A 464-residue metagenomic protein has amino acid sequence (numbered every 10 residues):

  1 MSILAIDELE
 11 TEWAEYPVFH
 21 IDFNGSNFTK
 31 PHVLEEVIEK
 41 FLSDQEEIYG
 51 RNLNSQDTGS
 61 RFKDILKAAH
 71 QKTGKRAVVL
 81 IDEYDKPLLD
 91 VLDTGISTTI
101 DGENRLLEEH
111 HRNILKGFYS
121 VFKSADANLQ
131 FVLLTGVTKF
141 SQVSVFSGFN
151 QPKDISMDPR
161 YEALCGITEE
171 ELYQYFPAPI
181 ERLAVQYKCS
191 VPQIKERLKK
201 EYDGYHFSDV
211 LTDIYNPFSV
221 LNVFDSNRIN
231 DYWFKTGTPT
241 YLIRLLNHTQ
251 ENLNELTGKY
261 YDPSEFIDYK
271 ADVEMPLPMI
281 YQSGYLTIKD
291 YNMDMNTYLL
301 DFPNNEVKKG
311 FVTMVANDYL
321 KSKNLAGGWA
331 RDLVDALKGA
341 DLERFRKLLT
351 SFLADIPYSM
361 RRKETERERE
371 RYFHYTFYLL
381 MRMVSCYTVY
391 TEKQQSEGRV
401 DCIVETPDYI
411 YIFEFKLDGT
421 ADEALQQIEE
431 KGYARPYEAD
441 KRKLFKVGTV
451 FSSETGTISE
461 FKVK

Functional and structural regions predicted by a protein language model:
M1-R369, V384-S385: Phosphate-binding site recognition
A69-T73, M383-P407: Active-site metal-binding core of divalent-cation-utilizing nuclease and nuclease-like domains
V78, Y409-Y411, F445: Structural motif
E103-N113, L417-A434: Mg2+/Mn2+-dependent nuclease catalytic core
F118-A125, P278-L286, Y375-M383, Q427-V447: Metal-dependent nuclease catalytic cores in nucleic-acid-processing enzymes, especially RNase H-like/related
K139, T406, K416-G419, V463-K464: A short beta-strand motif that forms part of the nucleic acid-binding face of small beta-barrel RNA-binding folds
F377, V400-L417, K431: Conserved catalytic cores of phosphodiester-cleaving nucleases, focusing on short active-site segments
P436, D440-K464: Domain-level recognition of nuclease-like catalytic cores that cleave nucleotide substrates
